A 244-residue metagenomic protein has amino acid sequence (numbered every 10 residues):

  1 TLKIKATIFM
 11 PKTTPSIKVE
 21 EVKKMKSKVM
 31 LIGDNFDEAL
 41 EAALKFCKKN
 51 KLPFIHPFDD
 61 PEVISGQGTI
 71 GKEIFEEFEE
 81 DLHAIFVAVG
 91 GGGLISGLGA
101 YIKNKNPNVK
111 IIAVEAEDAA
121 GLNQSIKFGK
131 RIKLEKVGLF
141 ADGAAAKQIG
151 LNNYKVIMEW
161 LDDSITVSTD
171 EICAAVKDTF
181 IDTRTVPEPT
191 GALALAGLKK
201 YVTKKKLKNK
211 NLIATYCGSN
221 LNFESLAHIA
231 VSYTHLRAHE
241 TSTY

Functional and structural regions predicted by a protein language model:
T1, S16, V89-L98, G121-L122 (+2 more regions): Short glycine/serine/threonine-rich phosphate/pyrophosphate-binding segments that cradle anionic phosphate groups
T1-M10, L82-L94, L212-T215: A short, small-residue-rich loop immediately preceding and capping a beta-strand
T7-A84, E115-T166: Small/polar-residue-rich loop-to-helix segments that shape phosphate-bearing ligand pockets
D59, V89-G93, E115-A120, F140 (+4 more regions): Glycine-rich beta-alpha junction loops
I74, F78-N104: Glycine-rich ThDP/TPP pyrophosphate-binding loop and its adjacent helix/strand module within ThDP-dependent enzymes
G150-N209: Active-site-adjacent helical/loop segments in soluble small-molecule enzymes
K199-N211, C217, L221-A230: Catalytic phosphate/nucleotide-handling subdomain of diverse soluble enzymes
T234-T241: Conserved small/polar residues in nucleotide/adenosyl-binding loops
